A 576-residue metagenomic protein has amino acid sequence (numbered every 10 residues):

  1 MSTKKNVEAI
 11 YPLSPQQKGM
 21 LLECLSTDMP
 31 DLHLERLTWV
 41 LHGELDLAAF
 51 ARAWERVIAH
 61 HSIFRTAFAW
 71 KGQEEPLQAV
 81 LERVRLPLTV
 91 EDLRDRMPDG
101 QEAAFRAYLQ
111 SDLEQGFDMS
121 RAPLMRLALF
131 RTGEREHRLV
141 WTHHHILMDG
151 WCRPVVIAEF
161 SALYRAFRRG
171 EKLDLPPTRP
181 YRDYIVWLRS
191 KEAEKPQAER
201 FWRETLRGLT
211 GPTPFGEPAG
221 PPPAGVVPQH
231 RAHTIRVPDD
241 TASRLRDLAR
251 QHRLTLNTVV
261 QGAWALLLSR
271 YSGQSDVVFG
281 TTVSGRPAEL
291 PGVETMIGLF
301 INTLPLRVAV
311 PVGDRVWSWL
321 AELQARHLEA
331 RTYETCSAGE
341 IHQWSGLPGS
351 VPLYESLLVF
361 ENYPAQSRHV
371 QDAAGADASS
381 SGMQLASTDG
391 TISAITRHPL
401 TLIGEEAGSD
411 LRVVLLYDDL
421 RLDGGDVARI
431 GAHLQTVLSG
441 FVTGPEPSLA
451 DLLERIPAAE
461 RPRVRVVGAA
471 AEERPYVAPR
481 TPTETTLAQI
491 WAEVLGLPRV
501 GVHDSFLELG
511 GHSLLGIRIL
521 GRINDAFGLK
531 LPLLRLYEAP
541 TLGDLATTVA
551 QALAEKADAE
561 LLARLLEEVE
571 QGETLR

Functional and structural regions predicted by a protein language model:
M1-L25, A48, R52, A103 (+3 more regions): Regions immediately C-terminal to embedded phosphopantetheine-bearing carrier domains
S2-V84, T89, R96-S190, E204 (+4 more regions): Acyl-group handoff/entry surfaces in thioester-processing enzymes
K5-A9, T27-L34, S62-I63, R135-E136 (+6 more regions): His-Asp-centered acyl/peptidyl-transfer active-site segments
P15, R52-A59, A107, S111 (+16 more regions): Generic recognition of well-ordered alpha-helical segments within structured catalytic/regulatory domains
E23-L32, A198-L254, V283, E454-A470 (+2 more regions): Flexible, P/S/T/G-rich "lid" or insertion loops adjacent to the active sites of thioester-utilizing
A67-F68, F160-R179, L206-P214, A330-T332 (+6 more regions): A short N-terminal helical cap/helix-turn-helix that marks the beginning of AMP-binding/adenylate-forming
W141, L411-D419: Short, well-ordered beta-strand elements
S380-E406: Low-complexity, glycine/alanine/valine/leucine- and proline-rich hydrophobic stretches
